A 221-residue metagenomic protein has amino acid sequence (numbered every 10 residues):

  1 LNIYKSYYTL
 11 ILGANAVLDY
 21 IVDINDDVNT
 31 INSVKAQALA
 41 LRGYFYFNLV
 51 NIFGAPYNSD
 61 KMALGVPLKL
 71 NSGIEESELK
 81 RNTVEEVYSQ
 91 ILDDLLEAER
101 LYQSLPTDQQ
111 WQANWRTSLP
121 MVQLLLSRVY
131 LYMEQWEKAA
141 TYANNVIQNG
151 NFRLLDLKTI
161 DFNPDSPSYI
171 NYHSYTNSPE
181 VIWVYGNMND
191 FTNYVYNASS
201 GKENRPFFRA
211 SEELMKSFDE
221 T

Functional and structural regions predicted by a protein language model:
L1-F53, N82, R100-Q103: Conserved, well-structured interaction surfaces
V34, L41, N48, S118 (+3 more regions): "A position-specific structural signal for the A-helix of alpha-solenoid helical repeats
P56-L70: Short, flexible, mixed-charge acidic loops at enzyme active sites
E99-R100, T107, I147-Q148: Amphipathic alpha-helical segments of tetratricopeptide repeats
K138-T221: Hydrophobic-face positions in mid-chain alpha helices that act as interaction patches
